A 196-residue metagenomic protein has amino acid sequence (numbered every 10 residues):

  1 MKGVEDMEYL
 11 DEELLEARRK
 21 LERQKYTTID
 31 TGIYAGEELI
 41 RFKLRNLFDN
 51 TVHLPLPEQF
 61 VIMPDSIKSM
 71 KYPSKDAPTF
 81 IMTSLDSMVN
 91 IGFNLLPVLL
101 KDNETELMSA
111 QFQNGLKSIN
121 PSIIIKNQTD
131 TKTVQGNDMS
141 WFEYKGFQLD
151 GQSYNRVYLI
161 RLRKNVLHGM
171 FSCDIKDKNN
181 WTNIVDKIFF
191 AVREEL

Functional and structural regions predicted by a protein language model:
M1-G92, P97-E106, A110-Q111, G115-N137 (+3 more regions): N-terminal targeting sequences that direct proteins away from the cytosol to non-cytosolic compartments
T129, N155-I160: Hydrophobic/aromatic beta-strand elements that line small-molecule binding cavities or substrate pockets in beta-rich
M139-W141: Conserved hydrophobic/aromatic beta-strand scaffold that supports enzyme active sites
E143-F147: Generic short beta-strand segments
